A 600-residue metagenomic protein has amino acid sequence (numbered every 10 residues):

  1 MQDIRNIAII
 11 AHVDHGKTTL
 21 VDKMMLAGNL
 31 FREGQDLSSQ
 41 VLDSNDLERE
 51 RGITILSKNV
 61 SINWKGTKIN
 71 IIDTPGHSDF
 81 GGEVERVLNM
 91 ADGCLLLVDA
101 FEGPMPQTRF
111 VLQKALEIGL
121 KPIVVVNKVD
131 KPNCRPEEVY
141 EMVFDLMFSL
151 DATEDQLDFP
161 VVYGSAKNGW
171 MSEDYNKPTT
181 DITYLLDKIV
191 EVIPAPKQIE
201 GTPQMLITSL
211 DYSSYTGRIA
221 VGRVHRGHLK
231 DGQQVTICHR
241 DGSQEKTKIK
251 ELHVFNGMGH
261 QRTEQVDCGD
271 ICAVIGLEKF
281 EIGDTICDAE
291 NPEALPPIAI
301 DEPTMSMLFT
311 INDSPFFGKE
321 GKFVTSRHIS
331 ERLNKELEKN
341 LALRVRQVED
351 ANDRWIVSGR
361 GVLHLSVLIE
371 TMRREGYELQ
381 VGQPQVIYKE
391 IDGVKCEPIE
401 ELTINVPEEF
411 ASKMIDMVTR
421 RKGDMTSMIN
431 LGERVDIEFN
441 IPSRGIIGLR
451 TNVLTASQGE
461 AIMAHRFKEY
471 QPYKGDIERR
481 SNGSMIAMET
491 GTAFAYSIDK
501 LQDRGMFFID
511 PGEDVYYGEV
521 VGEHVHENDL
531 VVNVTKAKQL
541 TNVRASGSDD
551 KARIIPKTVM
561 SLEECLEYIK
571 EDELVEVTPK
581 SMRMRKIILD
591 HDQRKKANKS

Functional and structural regions predicted by a protein language model:
M1-P104, M142, L210-S213: P-loop NTPase switch module centered on the Walker A-proximal segment
H15, A27, F31, H77-S78 (+18 more regions): Conserved nucleotide-binding/hydrolysis micro-motifs of P-loop NTPases
L30-S57, F80, L146-F159, V190-P203 (+12 more regions): Active-site phosphate-binding and catalytic loops of NTP-dependent enzymes
C94-Q156: Conserved C-terminal guanine-recognition region of P-loop GTPase G domains, centered on the G4
F148-I282, L402-P407, N440, R466 (+2 more regions): Conserved catalytic-core segments of large NTP-driven translation/proteostasis enzymes
H225-A351, R374, P556: Catalytic P-loop NTP-binding/switch module of NTPases
F255, H260-T263, I441, L454-A456 (+2 more regions): Long insertion/accessory domains within large nucleic-acid-processing enzymes
I300-V435: Charged, conformationally dynamic linker/hinge segments that couple catalytic or nucleotide-dependent chemistry
